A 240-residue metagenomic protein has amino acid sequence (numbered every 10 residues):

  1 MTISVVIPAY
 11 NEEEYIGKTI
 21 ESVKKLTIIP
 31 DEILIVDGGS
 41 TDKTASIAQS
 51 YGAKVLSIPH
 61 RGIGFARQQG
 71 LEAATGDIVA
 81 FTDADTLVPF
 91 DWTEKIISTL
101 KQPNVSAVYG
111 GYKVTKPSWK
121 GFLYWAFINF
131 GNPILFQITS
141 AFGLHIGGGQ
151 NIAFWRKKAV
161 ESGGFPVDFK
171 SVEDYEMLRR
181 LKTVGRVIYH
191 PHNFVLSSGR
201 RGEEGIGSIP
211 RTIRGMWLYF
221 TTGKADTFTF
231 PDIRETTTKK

Functional and structural regions predicted by a protein language model:
E21-P30: Short, acidic, metal-binding catalytic loop of nucleotide-sugar glycosyltransferases
S22, D37-A45, T86: A conserved acidic beta->alpha catalytic loop
K43, T82-T99: Acidic donor-binding/catalytic loop of UDP-sugar-dependent glycosyltransferases, especially processive GT2
I58-A74: Glycine-rich, basic loop-to-helix element that forms the pyrophosphate-binding segment of sugar-nucleotide handling
V79: Short aromatic/hydrophobic "clamp" motif used to bind/position activated sugar donors
D91-F122: Conserved donor NDP-sugar-binding/catalytic core segment of glycosyltransferases
G110-P117, Y124-H145, G149: Short, flexible, basic/aromatic active-site loop/helix in glycosyltransferases
S171-M177: Acidic donor-binding loop at a coil-to-helix junction in glycosyltransferase catalytic cores that engages
